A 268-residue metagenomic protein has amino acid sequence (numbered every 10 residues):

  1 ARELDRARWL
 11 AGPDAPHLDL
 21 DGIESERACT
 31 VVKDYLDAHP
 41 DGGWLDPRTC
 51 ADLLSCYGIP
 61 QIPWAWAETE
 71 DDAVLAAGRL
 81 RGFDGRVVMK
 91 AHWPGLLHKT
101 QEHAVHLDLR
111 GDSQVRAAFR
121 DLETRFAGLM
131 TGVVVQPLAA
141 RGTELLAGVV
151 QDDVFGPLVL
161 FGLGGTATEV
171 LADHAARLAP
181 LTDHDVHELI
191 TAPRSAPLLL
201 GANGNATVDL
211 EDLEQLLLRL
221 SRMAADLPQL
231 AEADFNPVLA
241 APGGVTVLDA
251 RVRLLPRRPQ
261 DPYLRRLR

Functional and structural regions predicted by a protein language model:
A1-R268: ATP-dependent carboxylate/acyl-activation modules
